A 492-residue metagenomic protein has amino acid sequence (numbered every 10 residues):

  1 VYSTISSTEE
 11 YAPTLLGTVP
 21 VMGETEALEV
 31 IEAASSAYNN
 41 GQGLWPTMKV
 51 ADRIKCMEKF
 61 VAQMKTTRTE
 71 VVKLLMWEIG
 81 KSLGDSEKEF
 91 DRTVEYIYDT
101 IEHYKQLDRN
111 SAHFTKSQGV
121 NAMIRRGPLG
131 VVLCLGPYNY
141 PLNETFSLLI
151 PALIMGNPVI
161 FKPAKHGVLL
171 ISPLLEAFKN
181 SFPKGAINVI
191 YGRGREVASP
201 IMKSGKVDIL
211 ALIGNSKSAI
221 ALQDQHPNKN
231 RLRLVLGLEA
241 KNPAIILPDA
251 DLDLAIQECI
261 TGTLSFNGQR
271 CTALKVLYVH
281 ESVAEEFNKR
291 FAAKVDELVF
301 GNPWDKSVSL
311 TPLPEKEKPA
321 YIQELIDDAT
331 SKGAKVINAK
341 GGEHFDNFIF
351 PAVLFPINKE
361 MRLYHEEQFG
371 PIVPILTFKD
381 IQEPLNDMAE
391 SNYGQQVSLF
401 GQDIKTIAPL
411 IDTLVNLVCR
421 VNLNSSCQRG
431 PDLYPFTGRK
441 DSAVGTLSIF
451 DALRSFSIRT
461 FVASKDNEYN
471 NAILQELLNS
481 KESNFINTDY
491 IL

Functional and structural regions predicted by a protein language model:
E10-D108: Glycine-rich loop-to-alpha-helix module at the N-terminal edge of alpha/beta enzyme cores
P13, R53, L75, G156 (+8 more regions): Residue-level signal for inorganic ion chemistry
T14-T18, S181, K206-I209, I245 (+4 more regions): Conserved C-terminal structural/oligomerization subdomain of aldehyde/semialdehyde dehydrogenase
L16-M22, N39-L44, L133-C134, A244-L247 (+5 more regions): Short, well-ordered beta-strand elements within core beta-sheets of diverse protein domains
E24-A27, V50, R68, L83 (+5 more regions): Residues at or immediately preceding the N-termini of alpha-helices
I97, I171-L174, I201, L222 (+5 more regions): Hydrophobic packing residues within well-ordered alpha-helices of enzyme cores
R109-L254, F378: Rossmann-like NAD(P) dinucleotide-binding subdomain of oxidoreductase/dehydrogenase enzymes
S181-F182, I209, K217-N358, I381-Q382 (+4 more regions): ALDH superfamily catalytic-core signature
